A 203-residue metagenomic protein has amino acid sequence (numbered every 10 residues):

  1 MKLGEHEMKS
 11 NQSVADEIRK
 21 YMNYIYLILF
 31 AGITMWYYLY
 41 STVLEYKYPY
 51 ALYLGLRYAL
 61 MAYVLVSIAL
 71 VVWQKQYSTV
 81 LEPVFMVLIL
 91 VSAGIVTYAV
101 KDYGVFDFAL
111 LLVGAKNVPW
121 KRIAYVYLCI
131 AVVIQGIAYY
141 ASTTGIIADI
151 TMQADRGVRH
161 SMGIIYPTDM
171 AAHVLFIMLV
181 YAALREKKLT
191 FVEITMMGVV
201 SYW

Functional and structural regions predicted by a protein language model:
M1-K20: Short, Lys/Arg-rich, polar N-terminal cytosolic tail immediately upstream of the first transmembrane signal-anchor
E17-Y37, L56-Q74, L81-W203: Hydrophobic transmembrane helix bundles of membrane-integrated enzymes that assemble and modify cell-envelope
Y37-Y53, V72-Q76: Short, hydrophobic transmembrane alpha-helix segments
